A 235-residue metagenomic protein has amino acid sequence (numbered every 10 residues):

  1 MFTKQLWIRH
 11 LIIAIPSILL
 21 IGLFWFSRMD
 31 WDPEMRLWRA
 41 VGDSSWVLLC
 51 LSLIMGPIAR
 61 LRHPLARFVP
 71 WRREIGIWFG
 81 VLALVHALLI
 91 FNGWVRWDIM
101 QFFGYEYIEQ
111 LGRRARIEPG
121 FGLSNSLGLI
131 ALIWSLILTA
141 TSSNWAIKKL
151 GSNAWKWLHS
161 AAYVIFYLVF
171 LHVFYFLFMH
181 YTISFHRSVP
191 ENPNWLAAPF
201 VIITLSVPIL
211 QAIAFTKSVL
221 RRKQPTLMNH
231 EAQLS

Functional and structural regions predicted by a protein language model:
M1-S235: Membrane-embedded alpha-helical bundles that constitute the cytochrome b-like, heme-associated redox core of multi-pass
